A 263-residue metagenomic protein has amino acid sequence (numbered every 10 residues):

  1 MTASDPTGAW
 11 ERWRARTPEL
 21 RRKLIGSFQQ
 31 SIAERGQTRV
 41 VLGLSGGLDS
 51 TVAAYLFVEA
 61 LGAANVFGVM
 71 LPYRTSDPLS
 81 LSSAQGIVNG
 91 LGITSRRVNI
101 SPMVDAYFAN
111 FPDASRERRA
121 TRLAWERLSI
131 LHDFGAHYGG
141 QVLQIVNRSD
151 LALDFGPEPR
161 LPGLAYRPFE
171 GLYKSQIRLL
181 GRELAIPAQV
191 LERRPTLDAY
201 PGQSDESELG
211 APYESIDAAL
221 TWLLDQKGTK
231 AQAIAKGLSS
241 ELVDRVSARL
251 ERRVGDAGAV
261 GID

Functional and structural regions predicted by a protein language model:
M1-G156, A233: ATP-dependent adenylation/nucleotidyltransferase module used to activate substrates
E19, K23-S27, L172-E183, D225 (+2 more regions): A non-catalytic, amphipathic alpha-helix used as a structural packing/dimerization or gating element in enzyme scaffolds
S45, P72, F169-L172, L238: Structured loop/turn residues at secondary-structure junctions
D49, Y173, P187, T229 (+1 more regions): Helix N-cap / loop-to-helix initiation motif
L61-N65, A114-R122, P162-P168, S207-S215 (+2 more regions): Short, structured secondary-structure boundary patches
N89, L123-E126, Q141-S215: Catalytic subdomain that performs nucleotidyl-dependent activation
I216-K227: Short, amphipathic alpha-helical "recognition" segments used to contact nucleic acids or chromatin
T229-D263: Intrinsic disorder and flexible/low-complexity segments
